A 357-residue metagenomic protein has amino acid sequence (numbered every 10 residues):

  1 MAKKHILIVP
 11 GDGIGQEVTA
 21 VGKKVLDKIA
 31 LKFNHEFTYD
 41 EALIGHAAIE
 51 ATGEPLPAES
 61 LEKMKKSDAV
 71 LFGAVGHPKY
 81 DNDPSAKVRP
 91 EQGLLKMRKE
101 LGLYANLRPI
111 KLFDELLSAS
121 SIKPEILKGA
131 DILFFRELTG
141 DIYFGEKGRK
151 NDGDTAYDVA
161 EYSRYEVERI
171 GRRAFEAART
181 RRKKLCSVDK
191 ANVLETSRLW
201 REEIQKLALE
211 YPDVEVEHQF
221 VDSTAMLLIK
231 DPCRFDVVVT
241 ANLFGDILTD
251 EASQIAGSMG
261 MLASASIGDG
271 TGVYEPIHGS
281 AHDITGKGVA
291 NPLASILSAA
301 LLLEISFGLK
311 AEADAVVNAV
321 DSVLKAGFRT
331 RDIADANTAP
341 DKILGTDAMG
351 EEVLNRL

Functional and structural regions predicted by a protein language model:
A2-I6: Extreme N-terminal starter segment of soluble prokaryotic enzymes
L7-K24, I29-A30, D152-D222, R234: Glycine-rich phosphate/diphosphate-binding loop of Rossmann-like nucleotide-binding domains
D12-G15, D68, F135, A174 (+4 more regions): Buried hydrophobic positions in well-ordered alpha/beta secondary-structure cores of metabolic enzymes
D27, L31-H35, K66-A69, K99-N106 (+9 more regions): Generic secondary-structure signature for well-ordered alpha-helical cores
N34-A58, M226-L228: N-terminal beta-loop-helix "entrance" segment that forms/cooperates in small-molecule cofactor or anionic ligand
H46-I49, V88, L228-F328: Glycine-rich phosphate/nucleotide-binding loop
E50-Y157, L243-G245: N-terminal glycine-rich phosphate/adenylate-binding segment common to multiple enzyme folds
T139, F144-R181, L185, A191-V193 (+2 more regions): Glycine-rich phosphate/pyrophosphate-binding loop and the adjoining helix
